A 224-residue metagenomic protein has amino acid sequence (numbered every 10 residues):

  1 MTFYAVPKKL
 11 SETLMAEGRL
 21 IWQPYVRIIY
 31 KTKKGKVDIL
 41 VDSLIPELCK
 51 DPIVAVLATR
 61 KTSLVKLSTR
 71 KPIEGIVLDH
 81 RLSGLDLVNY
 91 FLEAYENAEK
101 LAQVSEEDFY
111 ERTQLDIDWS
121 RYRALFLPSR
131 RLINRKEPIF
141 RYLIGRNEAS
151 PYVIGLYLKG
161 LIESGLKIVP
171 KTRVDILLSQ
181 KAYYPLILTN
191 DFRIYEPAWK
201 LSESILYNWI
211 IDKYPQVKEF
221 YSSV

Functional and structural regions predicted by a protein language model:
M1-V224: Charged, low-complexity helical/coil segments in non-catalytic cytosolic or luminal regions
